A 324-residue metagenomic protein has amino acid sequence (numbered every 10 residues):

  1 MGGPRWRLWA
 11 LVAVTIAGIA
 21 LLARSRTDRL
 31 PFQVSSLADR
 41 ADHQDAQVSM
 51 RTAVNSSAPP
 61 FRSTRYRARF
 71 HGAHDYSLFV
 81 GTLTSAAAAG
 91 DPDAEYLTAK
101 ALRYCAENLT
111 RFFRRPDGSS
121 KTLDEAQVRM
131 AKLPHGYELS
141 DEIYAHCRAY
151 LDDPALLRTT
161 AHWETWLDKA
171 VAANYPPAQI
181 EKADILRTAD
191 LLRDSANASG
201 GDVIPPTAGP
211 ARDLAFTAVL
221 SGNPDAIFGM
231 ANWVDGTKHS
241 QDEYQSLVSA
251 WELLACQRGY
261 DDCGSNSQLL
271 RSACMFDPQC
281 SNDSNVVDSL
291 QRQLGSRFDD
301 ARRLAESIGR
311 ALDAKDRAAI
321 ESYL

Functional and structural regions predicted by a protein language model:
M1-L8: Short, low-complexity patches enriched in S/T/P/G
L8-R24: Hydrophobic membrane-insertion alpha-helices, especially the h-region of bacterial N-terminal signal peptides
R26-Q47: Ser/Thr/Pro/Gly-rich low-complexity linker/stalk segments immediately outside membranes or between
A46-H71, A183: Acidic/polar, low-complexity linker and loop regions
T64-H71, F79-A89, E95: Extracytoplasmic intrinsically disordered, low-complexity "stalk/linker" and propeptide segments that are Pro/Thr-rich
A73-L83, T160-H162, G209: Short linear interaction motifs
A87-T98, L102-C105, L109, P116 (+5 more regions): Short helix-capping/linker turns of helical repeat alpha-solenoids
Q245-L324: Long, ordered, amphipathic alpha-helical scaffolds
